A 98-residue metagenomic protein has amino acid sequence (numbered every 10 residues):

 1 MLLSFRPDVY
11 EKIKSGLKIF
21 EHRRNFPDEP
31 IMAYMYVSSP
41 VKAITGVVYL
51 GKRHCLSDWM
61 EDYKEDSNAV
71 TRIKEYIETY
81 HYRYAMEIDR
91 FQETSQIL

Functional and structural regions predicted by a protein language model:
M1-L98: Structured alpha/beta reader/binder surfaces that contact nucleic acids or chromatin modification marks
